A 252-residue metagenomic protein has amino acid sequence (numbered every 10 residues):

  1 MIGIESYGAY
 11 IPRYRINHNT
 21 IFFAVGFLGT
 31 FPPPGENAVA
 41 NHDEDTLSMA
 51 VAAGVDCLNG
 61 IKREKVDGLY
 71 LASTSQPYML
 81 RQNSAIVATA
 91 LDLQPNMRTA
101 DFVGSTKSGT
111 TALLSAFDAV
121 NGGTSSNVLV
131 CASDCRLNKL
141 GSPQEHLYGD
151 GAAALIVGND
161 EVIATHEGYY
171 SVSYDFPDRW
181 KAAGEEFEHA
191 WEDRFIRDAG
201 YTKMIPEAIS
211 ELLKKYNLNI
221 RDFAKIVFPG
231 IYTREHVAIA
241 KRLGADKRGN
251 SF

Functional and structural regions predicted by a protein language model:
M1, A72-Y78, G104-G109, A132-L137 (+1 more regions): Acidic, glycine-rich active-site loops and adjacent beta-strand->loop/helix elements that engage anionic groups
M1-T46, S142-A199, K203, E207-S210: Condensing-enzyme catalytic core mediating Claisen C-C bond formation in acyl metabolism
I16, L80-Q82, L114, K139-Q144 (+3 more regions): Short acidic, glycine/serine/threonine-rich loops at helix termini
A24, L28-D45, S75-N127, A238-F252: Conserved catalytic cysteine-centered active-site region of acyl-thioester-dependent Claisen-condensing enzymes
A53-D67, P206-A224, L243: Phosphate/pyrophosphate-binding loops at sites that engage ATP/ADP/AMP, CoA/4′-phosphopantetheine, polyphosphate
G68-S75, D101, I226-V227: Short glycine-rich or small-residue beta-strand-to-loop segments that form or flank ligand, phosphate, metal/Fe-S
N121-A154: Flexible, glycine-rich active-site loops centered on histidine and acidic residues that chelate a metal or position
K214-K225, Y232-F252: A contiguous, well-structured pocket-lining segment that forms one wall/lid of small-molecule binding clefts in soluble
